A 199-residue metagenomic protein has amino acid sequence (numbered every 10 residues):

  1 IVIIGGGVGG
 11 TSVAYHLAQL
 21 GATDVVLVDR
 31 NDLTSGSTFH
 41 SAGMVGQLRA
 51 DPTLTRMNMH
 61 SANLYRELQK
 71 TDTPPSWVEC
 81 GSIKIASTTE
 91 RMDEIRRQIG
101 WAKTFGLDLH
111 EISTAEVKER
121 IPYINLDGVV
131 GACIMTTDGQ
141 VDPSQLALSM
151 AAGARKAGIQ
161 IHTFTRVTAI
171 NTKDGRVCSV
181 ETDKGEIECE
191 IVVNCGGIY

Functional and structural regions predicted by a protein language model:
I1-G9, V26: Beta1/beta-strand and adjacent pyrophosphate-binding region of the FAD-binding site in flavoprotein oxidoreductases
G7-V8, D32, I198: Residue-level detector of alpha-helix initiation sites
A14, A18-Q19, G153-R155: Gly/Ala-rich phosphate-binding loop of Rossmann-like dinucleotide-binding domains, activating on the conserved
A18-T38: Glycine-rich FAD pyrophosphate-binding loop
D24-V25, L109, V192: Hydrophobic anchor at the start of a short beta-strand that flanks the dinucleotide cofactor-binding loop
D29, S113-T114, T163-T165: Short loop/edge segments at beta-strand edges and connector loops that shape dinucleotide/nucleotide cofactor-binding
A42-R120: Dinucleotide-binding Rossmann-like beta1-alpha1 core, especially the glycine-rich loop that anchors the ADP
C133-I191, C195, Y199: Helical element adjacent to the flavin cofactor pocket in flavoenzyme catalytic cores
